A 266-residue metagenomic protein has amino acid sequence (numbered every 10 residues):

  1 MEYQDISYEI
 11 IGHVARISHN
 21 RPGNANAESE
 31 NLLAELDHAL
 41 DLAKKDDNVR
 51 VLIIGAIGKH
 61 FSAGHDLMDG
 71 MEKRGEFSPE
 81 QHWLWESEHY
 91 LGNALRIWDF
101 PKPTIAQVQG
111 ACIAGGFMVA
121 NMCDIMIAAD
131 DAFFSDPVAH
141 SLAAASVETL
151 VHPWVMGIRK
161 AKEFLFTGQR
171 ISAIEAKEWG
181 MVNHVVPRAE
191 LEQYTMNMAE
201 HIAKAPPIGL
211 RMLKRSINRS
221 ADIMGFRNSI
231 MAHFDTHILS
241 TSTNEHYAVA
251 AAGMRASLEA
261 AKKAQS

Functional and structural regions predicted by a protein language model:
M1-G12, G168-A173, Q193, N197-E200 (+1 more regions): C-terminal alpha-helix plus adjacent terminal tail
M1-I57: Conserved CoA-thioester-binding segment of acyl-CoA-metabolizing enzymes
I17, I54, D66, V119-A120 (+2 more regions): Hydrophobic/aromatic residues within transmembrane alpha-helices of multi-pass small-molecule transporters
A56-N93, H140, L258: Glycine- (often His-adjacent) and acidic-residue-rich active-site loop that binds/positions the CoA thioester
G64, S87-L91, A114, S146 (+1 more regions): Glycine-rich phosphate-binding loop at the start of an alpha helix
N93-D99, Q107, I113-L165, W179 (+2 more regions): CoA-thioester-processing core
D124-I125, E163, T167-Q169, E175 (+2 more regions): Well-ordered beta-strand positions
